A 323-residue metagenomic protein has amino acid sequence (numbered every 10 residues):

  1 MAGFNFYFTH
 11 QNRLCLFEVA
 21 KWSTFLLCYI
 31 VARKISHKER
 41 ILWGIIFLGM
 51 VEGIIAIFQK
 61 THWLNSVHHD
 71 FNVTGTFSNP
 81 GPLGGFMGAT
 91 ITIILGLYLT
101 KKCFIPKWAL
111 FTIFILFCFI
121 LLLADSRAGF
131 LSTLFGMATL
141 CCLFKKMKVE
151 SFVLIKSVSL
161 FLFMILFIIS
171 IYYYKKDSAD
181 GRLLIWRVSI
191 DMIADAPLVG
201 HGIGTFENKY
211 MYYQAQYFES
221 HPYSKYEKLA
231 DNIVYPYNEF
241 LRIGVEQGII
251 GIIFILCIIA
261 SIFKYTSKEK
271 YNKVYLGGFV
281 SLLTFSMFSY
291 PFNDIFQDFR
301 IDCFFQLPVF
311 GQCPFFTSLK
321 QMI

Functional and structural regions predicted by a protein language model:
A2-Y7, L16-I30, K34, E39-F71 (+7 more regions): Alpha-helical transmembrane segments of multi-pass inner-membrane proteins
H68, I203-E246: Interfacial juxtamembrane loops and adjacent helix segments that form the catalytic/substrate-binding surfaces
F71, P106, L183, G204 (+3 more regions): Alpha-helical membrane and juxtamembrane elements of multi-pass inner-membrane transport and channel proteins
N72-V73, G136-M137, L160-P197, A230-D231: Flexible juxtamembrane loops connecting transmembrane helices in multi-pass membrane enzymes that build or modify
N79, R182, G200, D294: Short, conserved phosphate/pyrophosphate- and ester-handling motifs at nucleotide-, phospho-/glycolipid
G84-G88, M192-I193, V199, Y212 (+1 more regions): Luminal/periplasmic active-site loops of membrane-embedded glycosylation enzymes
F316-M322: Membrane-interfacial, low-structure loops and terminal tails that flank and connect transmembrane helices in multi-pass
